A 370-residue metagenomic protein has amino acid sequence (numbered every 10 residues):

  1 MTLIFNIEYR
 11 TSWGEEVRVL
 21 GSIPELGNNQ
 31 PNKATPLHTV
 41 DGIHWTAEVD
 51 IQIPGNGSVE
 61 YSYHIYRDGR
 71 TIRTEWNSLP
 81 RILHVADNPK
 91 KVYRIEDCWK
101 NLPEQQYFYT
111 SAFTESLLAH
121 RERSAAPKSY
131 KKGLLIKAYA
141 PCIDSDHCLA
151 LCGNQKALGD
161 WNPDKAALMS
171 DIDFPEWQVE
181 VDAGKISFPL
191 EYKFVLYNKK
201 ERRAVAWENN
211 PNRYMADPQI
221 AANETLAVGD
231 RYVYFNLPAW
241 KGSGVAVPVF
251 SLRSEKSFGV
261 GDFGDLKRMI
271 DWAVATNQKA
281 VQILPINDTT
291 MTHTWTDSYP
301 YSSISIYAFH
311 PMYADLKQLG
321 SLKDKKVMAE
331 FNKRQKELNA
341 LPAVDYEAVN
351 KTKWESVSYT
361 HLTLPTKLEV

Functional and structural regions predicted by a protein language model:
L3-E8, G133-Y139, T360: A short, amphipathic beta-strand motif
R10-N56, Y66-D87, P141-F188, Y197-I220 (+2 more regions): Aromatic-rich carbohydrate-binding modules that target alpha-glucans
V92-Y130, A222-V249: Compositionally biased low-complexity segments at domain edges in trafficked proteins and select soluble regulators
K256-T276: Aromatic- and glycine-enriched glycan-recognition loops and surfaces that form the carbohydrate-binding subsites
Q282-T292: Short, solvent-exposed turn/loop segments enriched in Gly/Ser/Thr/Pro and often Arg
M291-S321: Aromatic- and acidic-residue-enriched segments that line the glycan-binding/catalytic groove of carbohydrate-active
L319-S358: Conserved phosphoryl-transfer catalytic core
T360-T366: Conserved small/polar residues in nucleotide/adenosyl-binding loops
